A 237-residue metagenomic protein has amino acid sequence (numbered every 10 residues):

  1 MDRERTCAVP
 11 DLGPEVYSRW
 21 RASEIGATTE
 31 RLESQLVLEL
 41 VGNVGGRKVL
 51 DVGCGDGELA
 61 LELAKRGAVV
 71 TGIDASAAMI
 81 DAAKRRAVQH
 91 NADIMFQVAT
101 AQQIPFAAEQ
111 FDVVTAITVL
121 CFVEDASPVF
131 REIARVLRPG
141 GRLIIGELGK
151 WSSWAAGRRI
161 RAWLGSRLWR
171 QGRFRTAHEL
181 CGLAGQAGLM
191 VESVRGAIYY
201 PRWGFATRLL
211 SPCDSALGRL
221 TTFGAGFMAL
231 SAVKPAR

Functional and structural regions predicted by a protein language model:
M1-V44, E58, E62, A82 (+2 more regions): Conserved class I S-adenosyl-L-methionine
L50, D56-Q103: Class I SAM-dependent methyltransferase SAM/SAH-binding core
T115: A conserved beta-strand element that flanks and buttresses the S-adenosyl-L-methionine
T118-C121: Short catalytic micro-motifs in class I SAM-dependent methyltransferases
S127-P139: A short glycine-rich, Lys/Arg-flanked "PGG" loop and its adjoining helix->strand segment in the class I
R142-S166: Conserved class I S-adenosyl-L-methionine
A162-E179: Acceptor-substrate binding/catalytic loop of class I
E192-R237: A C-terminal cap/extension of S-adenosyl-L-methionine-dependent methyltransferases that defines the acceptor-substrate
